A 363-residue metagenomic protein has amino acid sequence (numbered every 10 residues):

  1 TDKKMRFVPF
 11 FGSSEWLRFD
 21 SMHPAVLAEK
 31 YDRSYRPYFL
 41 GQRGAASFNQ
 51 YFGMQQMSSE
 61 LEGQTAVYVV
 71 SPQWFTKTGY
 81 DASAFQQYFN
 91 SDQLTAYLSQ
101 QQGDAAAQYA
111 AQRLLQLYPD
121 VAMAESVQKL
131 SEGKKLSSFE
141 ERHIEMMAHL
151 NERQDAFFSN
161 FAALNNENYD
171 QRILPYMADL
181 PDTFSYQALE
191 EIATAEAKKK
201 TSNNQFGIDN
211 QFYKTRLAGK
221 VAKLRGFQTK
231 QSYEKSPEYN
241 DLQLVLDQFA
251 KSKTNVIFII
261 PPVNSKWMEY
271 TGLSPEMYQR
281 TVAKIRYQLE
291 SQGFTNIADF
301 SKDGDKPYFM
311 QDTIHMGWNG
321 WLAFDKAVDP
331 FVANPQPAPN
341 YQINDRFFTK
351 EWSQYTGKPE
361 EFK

Functional and structural regions predicted by a protein language model:
T1-W16: Short extracytoplasmic
M5-F7, Y35-R36, E62-T65, K251-V256 (+1 more regions): Loop/turn elements at helix/coil->beta-strand transitions in domains of secreted/extracellular proteins
G12-S13, Y68-Q73, Y213-K220, I259-N264 (+1 more regions): Short loop/turn segments at strand-loop or loop-helix junctions that form parts of catalytic or ligand-binding pockets
S14, Y97-Q243, D345-K363: Secreted/periplasmic serine-hydrolase-like ester/acetyl group-modifying domain
W16-A107: Membrane-embedded segments
E29, E234-Y308: Extended hydrophobic/aromatic segments used for targeting, binding, or gating
F39-Q42, E276-M277, A283-K363: C-terminal regions of proteins
G63-F85, Q102-Q112, V127-K135, G320-Q342: Extended, charge-rich low-complexity interaction segments
